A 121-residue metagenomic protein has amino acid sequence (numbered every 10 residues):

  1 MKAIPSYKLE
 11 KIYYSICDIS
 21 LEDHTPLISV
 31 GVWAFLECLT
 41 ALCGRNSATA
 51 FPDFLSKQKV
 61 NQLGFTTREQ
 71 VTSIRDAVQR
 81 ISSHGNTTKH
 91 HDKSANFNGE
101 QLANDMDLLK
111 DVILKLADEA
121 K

Functional and structural regions predicted by a protein language model:
M1, I12, L27-V32, G85: Small-side-chain structural scaffolding
M1-H24, L108, A117-K121: Charged alpha-helical initiation segments
S6, T25-S29, G99: Alpha-solenoid helical-repeat scaffolds
L9, I28, V32, L36 (+2 more regions): Short runs of predominantly hydrophobic/aromatic residues within well-ordered alpha helices that form helix-helix
S15, T49-K121: Long, charged low-complexity segments
C17, E22-N46: Short, hydrophobic, well-ordered secondary-structure elements
